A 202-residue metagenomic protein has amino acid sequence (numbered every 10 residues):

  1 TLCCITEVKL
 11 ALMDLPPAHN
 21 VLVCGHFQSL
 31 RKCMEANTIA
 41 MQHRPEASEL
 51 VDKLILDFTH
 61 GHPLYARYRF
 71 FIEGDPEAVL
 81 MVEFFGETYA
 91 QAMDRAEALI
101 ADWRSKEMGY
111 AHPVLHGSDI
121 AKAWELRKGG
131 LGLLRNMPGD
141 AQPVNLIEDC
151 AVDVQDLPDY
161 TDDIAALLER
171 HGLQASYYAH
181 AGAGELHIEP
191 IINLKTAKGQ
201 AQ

Functional and structural regions predicted by a protein language model:
T1-Q202: Noncatalytic alpha-helical scaffold of FAD-dependent oxidoreductases
